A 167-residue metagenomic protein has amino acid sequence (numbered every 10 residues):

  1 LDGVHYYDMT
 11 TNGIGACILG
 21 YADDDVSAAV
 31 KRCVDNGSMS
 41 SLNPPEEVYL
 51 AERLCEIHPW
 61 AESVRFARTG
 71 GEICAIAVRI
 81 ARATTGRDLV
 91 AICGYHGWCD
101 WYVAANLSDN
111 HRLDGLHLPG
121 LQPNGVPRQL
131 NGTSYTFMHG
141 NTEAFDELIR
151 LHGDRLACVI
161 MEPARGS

Functional and structural regions predicted by a protein language model:
L1-D2: Residue-level recognition of short loop/turn positions
H5-R87: Glycine-rich loop-to-alpha-helix module at the N-terminal edge of alpha/beta enzyme cores
Y7, C93, M161: Active-site flanking residues adjacent to catalytic metal/cofactor-binding acidic residues
T11, N141, R165: Short, glycine/acidic-enriched loop or turn micro-motifs at the edges of active sites
M39-P44, S134-M138, S167: Short acidic-aromatic active-site loops that bind/stabilize oxyanions
E52-C158: PLP-dependent aspartate aminotransferase-fold enzymes
I160-S167: Conserved PLP phosphate-binding loop immediately N-terminal to the Schiff-base lysine helix in PLP-dependent enzymes
